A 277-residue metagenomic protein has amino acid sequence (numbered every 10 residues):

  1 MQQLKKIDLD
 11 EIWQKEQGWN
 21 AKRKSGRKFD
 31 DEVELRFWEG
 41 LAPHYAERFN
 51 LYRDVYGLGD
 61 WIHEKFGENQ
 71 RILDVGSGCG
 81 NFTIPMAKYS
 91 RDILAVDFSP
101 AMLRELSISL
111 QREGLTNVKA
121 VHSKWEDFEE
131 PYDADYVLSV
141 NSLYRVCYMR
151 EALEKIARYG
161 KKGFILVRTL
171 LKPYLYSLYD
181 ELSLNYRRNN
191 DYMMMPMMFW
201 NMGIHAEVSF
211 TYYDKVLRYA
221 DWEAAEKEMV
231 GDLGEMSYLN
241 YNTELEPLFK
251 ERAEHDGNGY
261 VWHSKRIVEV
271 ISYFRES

Functional and structural regions predicted by a protein language model:
Q2-F66: Conserved class I S-adenosyl-L-methionine
N69-G78: Conserved class I S-adenosyl-L-methionine
C79-E126: Class I SAM-dependent methyltransferase SAM/SAH-binding core
E130-Y136: A short acidic, Gly/Pro-enriched loop at the edge of an enzyme's catalytic core that lines a small-molecule cofactor
Y136-M149: A short SAM/SAH-binding and catalytic strip from SAM-dependent methyltransferases
K161-L171: Conserved beta-strand signature within the Rossmann-like core of class I S-adenosyl-L-methionine
R188-G203: Short alpha-helix
E207-S277: Conserved Class I S-adenosyl-L-methionine
